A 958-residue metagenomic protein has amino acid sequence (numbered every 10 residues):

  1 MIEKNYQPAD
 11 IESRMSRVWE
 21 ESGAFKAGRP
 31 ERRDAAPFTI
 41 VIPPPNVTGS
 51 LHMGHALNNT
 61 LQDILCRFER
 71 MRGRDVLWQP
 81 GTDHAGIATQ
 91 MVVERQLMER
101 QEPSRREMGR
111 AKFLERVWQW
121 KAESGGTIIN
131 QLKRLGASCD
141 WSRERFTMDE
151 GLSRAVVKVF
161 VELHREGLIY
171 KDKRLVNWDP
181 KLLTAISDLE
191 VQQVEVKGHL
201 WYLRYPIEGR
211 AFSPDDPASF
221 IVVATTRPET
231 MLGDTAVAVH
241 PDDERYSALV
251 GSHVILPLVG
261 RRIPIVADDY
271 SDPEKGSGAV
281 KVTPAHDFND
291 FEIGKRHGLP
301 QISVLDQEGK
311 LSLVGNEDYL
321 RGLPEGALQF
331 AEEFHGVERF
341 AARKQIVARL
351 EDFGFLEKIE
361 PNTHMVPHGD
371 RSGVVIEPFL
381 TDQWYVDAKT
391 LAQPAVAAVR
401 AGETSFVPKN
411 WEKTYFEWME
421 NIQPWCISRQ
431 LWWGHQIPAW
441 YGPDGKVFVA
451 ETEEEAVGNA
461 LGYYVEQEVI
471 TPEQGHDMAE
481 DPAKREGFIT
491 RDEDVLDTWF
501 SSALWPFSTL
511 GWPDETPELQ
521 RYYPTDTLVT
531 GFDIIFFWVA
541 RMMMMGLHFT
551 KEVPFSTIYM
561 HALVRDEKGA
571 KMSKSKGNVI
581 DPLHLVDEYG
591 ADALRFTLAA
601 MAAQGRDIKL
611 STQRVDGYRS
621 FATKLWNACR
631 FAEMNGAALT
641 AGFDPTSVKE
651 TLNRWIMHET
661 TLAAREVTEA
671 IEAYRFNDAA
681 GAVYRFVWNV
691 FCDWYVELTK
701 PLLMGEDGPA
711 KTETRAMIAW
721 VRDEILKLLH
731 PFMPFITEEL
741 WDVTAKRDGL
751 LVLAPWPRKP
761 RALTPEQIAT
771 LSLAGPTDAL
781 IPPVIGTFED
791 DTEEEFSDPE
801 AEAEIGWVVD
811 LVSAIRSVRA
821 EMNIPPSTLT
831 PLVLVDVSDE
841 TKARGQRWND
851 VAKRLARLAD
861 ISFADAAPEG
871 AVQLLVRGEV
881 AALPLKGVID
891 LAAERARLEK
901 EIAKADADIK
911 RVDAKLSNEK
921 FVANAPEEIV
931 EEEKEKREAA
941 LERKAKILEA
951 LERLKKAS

Functional and structural regions predicted by a protein language model:
M1-D242, T283-R296, P300-D318, R343 (+10 more regions): N-terminal, positively charged nucleic-acid-binding surface of large information/translation enzymes
K4, G81-H84, F113-W118, S142-S153 (+12 more regions): Conserved short loop/turn motifs at secondary-structure junctions
K4-Y6, R14-S16, C66, R134 (+12 more regions): NTP-handling and nucleic-acid-processing catalytic cores
D83, P180, I186-Q192, Y441 (+7 more regions): Acidic, turn-prone loop/beta-hairpin segments
E123-K133, R371, S620-E633, N653-A663 (+4 more regions): Core structural elements
V194, V282-A285, E377, F488-D494 (+5 more regions): Conserved phosphate-binding loops in nucleotide/dinucleotide-binding enzymes
D370-S372, V564-K568, M572-E650, A745-L751 (+3 more regions): Catalytic adenosine-cofactor/nucleotide-binding cores of aminoacyl-tRNA synthetases and other
D616, A745-S958: C-terminal low-complexity, glycine/proline- and small-hydrophobic-enriched intrinsically disordered tails that act as
